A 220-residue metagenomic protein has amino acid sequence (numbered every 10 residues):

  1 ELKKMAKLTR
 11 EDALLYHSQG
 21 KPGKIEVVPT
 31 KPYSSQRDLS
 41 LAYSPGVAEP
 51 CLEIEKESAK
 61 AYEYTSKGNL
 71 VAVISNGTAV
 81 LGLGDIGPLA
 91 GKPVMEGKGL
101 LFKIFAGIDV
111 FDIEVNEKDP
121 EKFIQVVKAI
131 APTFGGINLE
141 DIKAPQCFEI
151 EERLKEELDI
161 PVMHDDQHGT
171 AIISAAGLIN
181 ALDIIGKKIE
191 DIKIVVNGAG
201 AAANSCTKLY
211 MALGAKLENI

Functional and structural regions predicted by a protein language model:
L2-V162: N-terminal ligand-binding/catalytic initiation module
G77, N116-D119, H168, G198-A203: Acidic, glycine-rich active-site loops and adjacent beta-strand->loop/helix elements that engage anionic groups
L81, P88-A106, H164, I172-I220: Glycine-rich phosphate/diphosphate-binding loop of Rossmann-like nucleotide-binding domains
E121, P145-F148, H168-I172, N204: An alpha-helix initiation/capping motif
D141-K143, D165-Q167, I189: Core alpha/beta catalytic barrel or barrel-like domain that forms the active/cofactor pocket in diverse metabolic
